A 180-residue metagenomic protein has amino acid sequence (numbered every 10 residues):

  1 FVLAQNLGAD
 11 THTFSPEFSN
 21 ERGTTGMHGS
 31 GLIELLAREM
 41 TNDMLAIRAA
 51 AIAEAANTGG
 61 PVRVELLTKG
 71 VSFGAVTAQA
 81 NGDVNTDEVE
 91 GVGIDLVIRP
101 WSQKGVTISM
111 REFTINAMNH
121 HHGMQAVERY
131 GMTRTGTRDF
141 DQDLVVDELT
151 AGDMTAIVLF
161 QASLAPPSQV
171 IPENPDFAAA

Functional and structural regions predicted by a protein language model:
F1-A180: Periplasmic c-type cytochrome electron-transfer domains
